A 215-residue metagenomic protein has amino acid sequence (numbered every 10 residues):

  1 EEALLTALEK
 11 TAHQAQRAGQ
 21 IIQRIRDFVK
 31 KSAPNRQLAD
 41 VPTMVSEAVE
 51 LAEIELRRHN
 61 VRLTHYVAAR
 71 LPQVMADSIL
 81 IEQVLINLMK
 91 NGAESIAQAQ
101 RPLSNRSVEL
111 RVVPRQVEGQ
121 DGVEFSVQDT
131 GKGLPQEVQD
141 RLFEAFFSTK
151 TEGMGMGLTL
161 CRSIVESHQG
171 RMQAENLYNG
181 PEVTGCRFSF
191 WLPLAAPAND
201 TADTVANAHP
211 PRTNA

Functional and structural regions predicted by a protein language model:
E1-A206, P211-A215: Core catalytic ATP-binding domain of two-component histidine kinases
